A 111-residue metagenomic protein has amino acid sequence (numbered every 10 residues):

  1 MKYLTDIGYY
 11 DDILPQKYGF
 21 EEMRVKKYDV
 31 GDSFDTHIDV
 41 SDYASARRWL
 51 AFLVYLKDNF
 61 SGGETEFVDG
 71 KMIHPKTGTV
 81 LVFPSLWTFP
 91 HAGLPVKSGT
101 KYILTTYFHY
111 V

Functional and structural regions predicted by a protein language model:
M1-V80, T88-V111: Fe(II)/2-oxoglutarate oxygenase catalytic core
